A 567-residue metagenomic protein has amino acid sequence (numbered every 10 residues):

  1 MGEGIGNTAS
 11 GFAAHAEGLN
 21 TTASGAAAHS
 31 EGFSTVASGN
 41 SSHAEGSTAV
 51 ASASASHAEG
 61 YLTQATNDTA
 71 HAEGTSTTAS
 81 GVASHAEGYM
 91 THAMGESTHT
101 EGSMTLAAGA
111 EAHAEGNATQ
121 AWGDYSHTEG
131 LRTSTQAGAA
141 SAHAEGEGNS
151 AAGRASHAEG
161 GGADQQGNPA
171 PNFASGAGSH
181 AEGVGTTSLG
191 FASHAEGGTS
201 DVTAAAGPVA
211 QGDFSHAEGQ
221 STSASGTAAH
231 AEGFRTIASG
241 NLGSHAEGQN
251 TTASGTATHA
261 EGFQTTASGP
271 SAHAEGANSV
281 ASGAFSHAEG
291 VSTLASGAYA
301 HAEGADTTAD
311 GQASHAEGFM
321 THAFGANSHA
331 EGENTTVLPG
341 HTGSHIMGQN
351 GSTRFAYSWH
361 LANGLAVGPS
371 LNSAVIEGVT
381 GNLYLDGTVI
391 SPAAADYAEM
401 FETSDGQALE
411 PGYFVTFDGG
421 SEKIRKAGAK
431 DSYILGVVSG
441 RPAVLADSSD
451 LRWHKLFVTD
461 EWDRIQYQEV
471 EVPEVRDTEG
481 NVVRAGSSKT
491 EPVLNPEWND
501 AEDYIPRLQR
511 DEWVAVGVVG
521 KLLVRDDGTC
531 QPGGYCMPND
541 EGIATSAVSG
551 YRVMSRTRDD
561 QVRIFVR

Functional and structural regions predicted by a protein language model:
M1-Y384: Periodic small-residue-enriched repeat registers in elongated scaffold domains
A362-R567: Extracellular receptor-binding modules and their adjoining Ser/Thr/Gly/Asp/Asn-rich linkers
